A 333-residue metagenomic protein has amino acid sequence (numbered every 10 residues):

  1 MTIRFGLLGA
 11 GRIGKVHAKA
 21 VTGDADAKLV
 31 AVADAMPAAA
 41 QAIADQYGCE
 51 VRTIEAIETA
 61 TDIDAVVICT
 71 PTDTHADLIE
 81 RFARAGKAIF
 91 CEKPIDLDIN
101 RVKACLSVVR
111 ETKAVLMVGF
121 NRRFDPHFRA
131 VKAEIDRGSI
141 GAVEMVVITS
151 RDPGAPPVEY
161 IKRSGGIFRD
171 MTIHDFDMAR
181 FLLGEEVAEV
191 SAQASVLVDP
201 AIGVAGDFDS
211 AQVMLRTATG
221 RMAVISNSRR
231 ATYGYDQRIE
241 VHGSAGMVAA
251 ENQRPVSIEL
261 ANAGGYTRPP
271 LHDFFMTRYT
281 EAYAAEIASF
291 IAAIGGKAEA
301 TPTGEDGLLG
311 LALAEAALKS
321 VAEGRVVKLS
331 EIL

Functional and structural regions predicted by a protein language model:
M1, A65-I68, K103, G265 (+1 more regions): C-terminal helix-rich "cap/oligomerization" subdomain common to oxidoreductases
M1-Y47: N-terminal Rossmann-like dinucleotide-binding module
E50-T61: Short acidic low-complexity segments
T53, F90-C91, L116-V118, V147 (+2 more regions): Hydrophobic residues in well-ordered beta-strands that form the structural core
D64-A65, P71-T72, A76-R123, G138: Beta-strand-loop-alpha-helix segment that lines the small-molecule cofactor/substrate pocket of alpha/beta enzymes
S107-V115, R129-V143, H242-G243: Basic phosphate/pyrophosphate-binding loop/patch that engages nucleotide-derived ligands
V158-M222, S228-Y233, E305: Rossmann-like dinucleotide-binding domain that binds NAD(P)(H)
V196, A201-D207, A218-A285: NAD(P)-dinucleotide binding in Rossmann-like oxidoreductases
